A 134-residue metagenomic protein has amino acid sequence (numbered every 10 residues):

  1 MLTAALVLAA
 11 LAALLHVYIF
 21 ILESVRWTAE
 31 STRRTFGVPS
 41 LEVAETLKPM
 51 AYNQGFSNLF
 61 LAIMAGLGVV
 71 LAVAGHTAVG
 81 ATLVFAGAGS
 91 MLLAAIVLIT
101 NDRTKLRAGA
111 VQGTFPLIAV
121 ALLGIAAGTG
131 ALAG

Functional and structural regions predicted by a protein language model:
T3-R26: N-terminal signal-anchor transmembrane alpha helix
V7-A10, L14, F56, G89 (+2 more regions): Hydrophobic residues within alpha-helical transmembrane segments of multi-pass solute transporters/permease subunits
F20, A62, A95, P116 (+1 more regions): Hydrophobic transmembrane alpha-helices of multi-pass small-molecule transporters
V25-L47: Cytosolic, membrane-interface loops and tails of multi-pass inner-membrane proteins
E42-F60: Interfacial helix-start motif at the membrane-water boundary
Q54-L67, Q112-P116: Core segments of transmembrane alpha-helices that mediate helix-helix packing or line hydrophobic substrate/ligand
L67-T114: Transmembrane helix-loop-helix
V120-G134: Juxtamembrane boundary at the C-terminal end of a transmembrane helix
